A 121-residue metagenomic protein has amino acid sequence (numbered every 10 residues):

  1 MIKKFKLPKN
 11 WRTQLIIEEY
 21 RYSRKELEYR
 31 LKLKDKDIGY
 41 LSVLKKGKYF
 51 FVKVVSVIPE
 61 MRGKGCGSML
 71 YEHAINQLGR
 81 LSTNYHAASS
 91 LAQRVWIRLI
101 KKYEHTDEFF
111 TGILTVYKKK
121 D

Functional and structural regions predicted by a protein language model:
M1-E19: Conserved N-terminal entry element of GNAT/NAT acetyltransferase domains
I16-Y20, R24-G39: Conserved beta-hairpin
L33-K53: Conserved donor-binding loop and adjoining core beta-sheet/short helix segment in diverse acyl/aminoacyl transferases
K48-P59, N84: Conserved acetyl-CoA binding element of GNAT-fold acetyltransferases
Y49, N76-L91: Conserved GNAT acetyl-CoA-binding A-motif
V57, G63-N76: Conserved acetyl-CoA-binding loop-helix of GNAT-fold acetyltransferases
W96, I100: Conserved active-site tyrosine of GNAT-family acetyltransferases
E108-D121: C-terminal "cap" of GNAT-fold acetyltransferases
